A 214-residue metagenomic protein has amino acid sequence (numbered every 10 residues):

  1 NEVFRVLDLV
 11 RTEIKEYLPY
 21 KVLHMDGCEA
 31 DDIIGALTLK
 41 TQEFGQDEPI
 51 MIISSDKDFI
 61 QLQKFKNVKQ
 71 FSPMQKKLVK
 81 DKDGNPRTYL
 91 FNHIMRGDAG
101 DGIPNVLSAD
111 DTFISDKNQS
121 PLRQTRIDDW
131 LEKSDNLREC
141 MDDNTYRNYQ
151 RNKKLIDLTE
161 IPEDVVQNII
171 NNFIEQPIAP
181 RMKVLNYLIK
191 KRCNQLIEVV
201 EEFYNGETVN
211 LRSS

Functional and structural regions predicted by a protein language model:
N1-Y187, N194, E198: Extended two-metal-dependent nuclease catalytic cores across DNA- and RNA-processing enzymes
R192-S214: C-terminal regulatory/interaction regions
